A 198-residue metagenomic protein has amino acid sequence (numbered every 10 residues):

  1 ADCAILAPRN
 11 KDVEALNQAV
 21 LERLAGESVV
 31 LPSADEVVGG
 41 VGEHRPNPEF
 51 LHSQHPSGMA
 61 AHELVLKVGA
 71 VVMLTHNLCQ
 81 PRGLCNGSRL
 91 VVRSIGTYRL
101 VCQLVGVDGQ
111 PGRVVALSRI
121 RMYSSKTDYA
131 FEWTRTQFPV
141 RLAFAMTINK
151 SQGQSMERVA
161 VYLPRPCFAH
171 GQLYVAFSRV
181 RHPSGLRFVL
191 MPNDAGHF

Functional and structural regions predicted by a protein language model:
A1-F198: RecA-like helicase/translocase P-loop NTPase motor core
